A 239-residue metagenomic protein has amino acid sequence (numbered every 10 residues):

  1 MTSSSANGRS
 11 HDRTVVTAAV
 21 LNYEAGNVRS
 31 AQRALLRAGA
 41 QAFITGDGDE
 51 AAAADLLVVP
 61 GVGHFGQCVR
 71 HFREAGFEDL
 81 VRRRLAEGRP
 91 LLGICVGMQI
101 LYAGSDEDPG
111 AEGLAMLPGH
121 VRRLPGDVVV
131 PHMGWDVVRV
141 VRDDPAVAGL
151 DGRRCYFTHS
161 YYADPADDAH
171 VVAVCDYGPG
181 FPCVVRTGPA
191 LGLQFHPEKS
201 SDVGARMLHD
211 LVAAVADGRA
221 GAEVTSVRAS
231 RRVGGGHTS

Functional and structural regions predicted by a protein language model:
R13-A19: Extreme N-terminal starter segment of soluble prokaryotic enzymes
A19-L21, Y156: Conserved beta-strand elements of the Class I
Q41, L56, P90-L92, R154: Structural signature of beta-strand start/N-cap positions in the alpha/beta core of ABC transporter nucleotide-binding
A42-A53: Short acidic low-complexity segments
A51-G61: Short acidic/histidine-rich motifs immediately flanking catalytic phosphotransfer sites in two-component signaling
V62-W135: Cysteine-nucleophile active-site neighborhood
A103-P179: Pocket-forming structural segment of enzyme catalytic cores
A163-S239: C-terminal and late-domain segments of enzyme folds
